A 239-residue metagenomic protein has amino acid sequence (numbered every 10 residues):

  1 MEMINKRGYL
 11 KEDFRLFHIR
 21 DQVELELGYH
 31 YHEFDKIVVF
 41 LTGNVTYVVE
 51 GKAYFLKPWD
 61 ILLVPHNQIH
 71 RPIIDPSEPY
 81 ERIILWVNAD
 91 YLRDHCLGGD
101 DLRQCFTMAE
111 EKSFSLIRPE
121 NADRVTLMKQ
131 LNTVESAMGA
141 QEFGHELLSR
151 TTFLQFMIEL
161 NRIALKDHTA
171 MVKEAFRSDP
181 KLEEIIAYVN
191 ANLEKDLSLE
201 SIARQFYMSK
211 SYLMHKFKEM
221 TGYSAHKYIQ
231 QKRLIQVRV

Functional and structural regions predicted by a protein language model:
M1-R20, R71-G139, I158, R162-D167: A hydrophobic/aromatic-rich effector-binding and dimerization subdomain of bacterial HTH-type transcriptional regulators
L16-H32: Conserved short histidine dyad/triad with adjacent acidic residue
Y31-Y47, L63: Short, conserved beta-strand element in jelly-roll/cupin
L41, M128-E142, I186, N190-L193 (+1 more regions): Regular secondary-structure segments
T46-V48, V64, H70-S77: Short beta-strand His + acidic residue motifs that chelate non-heme Fe in jelly-roll/DSBH and cupin folds
G51-H66: Short acidic-glycine-tyrosine-enriched beta hairpin
M138-L154: All-alpha amphipathic helical-bundle segments outside canonical DNA-binding/catalytic cores that form hydrophobic
I186-A191, D196-A203, M208, H215-V239: Terminal helix-turn-helix DNA-binding modules in bacterial transcription factors
